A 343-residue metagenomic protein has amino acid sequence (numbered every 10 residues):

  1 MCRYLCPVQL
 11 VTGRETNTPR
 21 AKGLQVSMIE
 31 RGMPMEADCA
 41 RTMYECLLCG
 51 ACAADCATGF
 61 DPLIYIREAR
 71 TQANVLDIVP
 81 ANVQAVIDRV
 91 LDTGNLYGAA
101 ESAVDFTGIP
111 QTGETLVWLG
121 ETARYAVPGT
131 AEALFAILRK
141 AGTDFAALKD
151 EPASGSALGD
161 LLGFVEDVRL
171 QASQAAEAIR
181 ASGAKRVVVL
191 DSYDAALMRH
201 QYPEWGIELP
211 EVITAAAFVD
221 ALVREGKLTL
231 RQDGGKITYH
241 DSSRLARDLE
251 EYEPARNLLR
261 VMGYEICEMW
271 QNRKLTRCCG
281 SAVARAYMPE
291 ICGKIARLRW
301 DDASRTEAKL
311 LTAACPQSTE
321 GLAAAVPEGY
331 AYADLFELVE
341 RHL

Functional and structural regions predicted by a protein language model:
M1-C2, C6, C46-C52, C56 (+4 more regions): Short cysteine clusters
Y4-E30, T58-V75, H200, E251 (+3 more regions): Iron-sulfur (Fe-S) cluster-binding segments and ferredoxin-like electron-carrier domains, especially [2Fe-2S]
G23-Y202, G206: Iron-sulfur-cluster electron-transfer modules
E101-G113, L222-R231, K236, L298: Glycine-/acidic-rich phosphate or pyrophosphate-binding loops and their flanking alpha/beta elements
L116-V117, T238, T312: Conserved beta-strand elements of the Class I
T122-E211, A246-L343: Cofactor-cradling patches in redox/metallo enzymes
L209-A221: A nucleotide-sugar donor-handling region in carbohydrate enzymes
F218, L222-G263: C-terminal amphipathic alpha-helical segment
